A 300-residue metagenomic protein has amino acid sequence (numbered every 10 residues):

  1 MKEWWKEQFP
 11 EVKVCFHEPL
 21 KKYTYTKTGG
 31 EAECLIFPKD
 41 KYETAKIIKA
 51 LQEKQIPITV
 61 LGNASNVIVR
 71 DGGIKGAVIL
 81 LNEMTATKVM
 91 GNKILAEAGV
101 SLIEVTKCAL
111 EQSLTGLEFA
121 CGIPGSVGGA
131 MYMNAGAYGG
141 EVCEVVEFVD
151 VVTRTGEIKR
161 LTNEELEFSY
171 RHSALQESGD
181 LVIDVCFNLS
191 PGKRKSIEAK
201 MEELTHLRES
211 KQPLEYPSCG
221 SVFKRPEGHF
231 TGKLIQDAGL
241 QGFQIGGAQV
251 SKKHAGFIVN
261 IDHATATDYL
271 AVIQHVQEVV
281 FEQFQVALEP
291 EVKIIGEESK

Functional and structural regions predicted by a protein language model:
M1-V127: Anion-binding (especially nucleotide phosphate/pyrophosphate-binding) glycine-rich loop and adjoining beta-alpha core
E3-E7, Y42-Q55, V89-L95, K107 (+7 more regions): Replace "anionic and nucleotidyl ligands
C15-F16, V67, V152-A271, E278-V279 (+1 more regions): Phosphate/pyrophosphate- and phosphate-bearing ligand-binding catalytic cores of soluble enzymes
K21, Q55, N82, E144-V146 (+3 more regions): Short beta-strand-initiation
G29-G30, I36-K41, I68-A86, Y132-N163 (+1 more regions): Structural signature of FAD isoalloxazine-binding scaffolds in flavoprotein oxidoreductases
K54, L61-N63, V145, Y216-P217 (+1 more regions): Short, basic and Ser/Thr-rich N-terminal targeting/leader segments
I103, M133-A135, E165-Y170: Short acidic (Asp/Glu) patches
A109-E147, S218: A gly/ser-rich beta-alpha-beta helix-loop segment of oxidoreductase catalytic cores
